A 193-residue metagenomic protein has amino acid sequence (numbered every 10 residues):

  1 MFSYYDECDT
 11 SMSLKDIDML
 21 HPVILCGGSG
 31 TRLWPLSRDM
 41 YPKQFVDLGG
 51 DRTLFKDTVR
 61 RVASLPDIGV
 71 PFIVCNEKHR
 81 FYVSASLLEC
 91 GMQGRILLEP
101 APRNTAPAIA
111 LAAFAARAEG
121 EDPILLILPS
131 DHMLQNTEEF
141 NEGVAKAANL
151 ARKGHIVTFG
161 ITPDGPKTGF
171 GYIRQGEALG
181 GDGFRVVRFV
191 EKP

Functional and structural regions predicted by a protein language model:
F2-I24, R32-P35, D39, D47-P129 (+2 more regions): Conserved N-terminal catalytic core of the sugar/cofactor nucleotidyltransferase
K43-Q44, G171: Extracytoplasmic/periplasmic beta-strand context in beta-sandwich domains, especially the cupredoxin/COX2 CuA-binding
T137-P193: Conserved core of the sugar-phosphate nucleotidyltransferase
